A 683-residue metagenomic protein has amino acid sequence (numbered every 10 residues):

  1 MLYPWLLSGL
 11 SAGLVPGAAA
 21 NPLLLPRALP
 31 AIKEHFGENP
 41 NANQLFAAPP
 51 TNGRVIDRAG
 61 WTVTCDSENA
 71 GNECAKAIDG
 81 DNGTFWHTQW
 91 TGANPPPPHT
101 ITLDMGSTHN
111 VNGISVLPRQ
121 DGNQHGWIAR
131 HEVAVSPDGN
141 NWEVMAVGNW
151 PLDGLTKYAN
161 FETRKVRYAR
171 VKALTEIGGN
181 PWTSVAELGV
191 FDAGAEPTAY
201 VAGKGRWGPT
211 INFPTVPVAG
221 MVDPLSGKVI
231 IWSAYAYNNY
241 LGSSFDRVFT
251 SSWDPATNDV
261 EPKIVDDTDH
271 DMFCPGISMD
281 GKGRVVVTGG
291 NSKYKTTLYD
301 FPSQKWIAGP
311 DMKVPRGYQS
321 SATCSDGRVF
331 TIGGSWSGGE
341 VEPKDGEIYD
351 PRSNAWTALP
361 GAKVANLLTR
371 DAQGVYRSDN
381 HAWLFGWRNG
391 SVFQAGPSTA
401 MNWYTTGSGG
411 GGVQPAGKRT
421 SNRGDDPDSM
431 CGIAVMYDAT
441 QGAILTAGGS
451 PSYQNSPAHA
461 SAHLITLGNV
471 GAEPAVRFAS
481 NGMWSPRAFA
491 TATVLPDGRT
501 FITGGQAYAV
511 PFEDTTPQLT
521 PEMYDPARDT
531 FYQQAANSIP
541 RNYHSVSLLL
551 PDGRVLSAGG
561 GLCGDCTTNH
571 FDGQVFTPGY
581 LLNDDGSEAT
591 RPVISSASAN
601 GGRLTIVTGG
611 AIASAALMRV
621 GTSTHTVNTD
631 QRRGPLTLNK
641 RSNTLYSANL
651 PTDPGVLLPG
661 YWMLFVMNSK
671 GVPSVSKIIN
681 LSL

Functional and structural regions predicted by a protein language model:
M1-L24, A28: Fungal secretory targeting signals
N21-P40, A48, S67, N72 (+2 more regions): Aromatic, loop-rich ligand-recognition surfaces of beta-strand-rich domains
P22-N39, G194-L683: Kelch-like beta-propeller repeat domains
N39-N82, W383, V435, A613-L617 (+1 more regions): Predominantly extracellular/luminal regions of secreted and cell-surface proteins, especially disulfide-bonded
A42, A47-A59, D81-G92, V144 (+3 more regions): Short, charged, low-hydrophobicity "junction" segments
V55, G60-T64, T100-D104, N110 (+7 more regions): Ser/Thr- (and often Asn-) enriched beta-sheet segments in non-cytosolic proteins
I56-G60, V111, I128-R130, V166 (+5 more regions): A broad structural signal for short, well-ordered beta-strand segments within beta-sheet-rich domains
V144-V147, Q534: Local beta-strand/beta-hairpin segments that build beta-sheet-rich folds
